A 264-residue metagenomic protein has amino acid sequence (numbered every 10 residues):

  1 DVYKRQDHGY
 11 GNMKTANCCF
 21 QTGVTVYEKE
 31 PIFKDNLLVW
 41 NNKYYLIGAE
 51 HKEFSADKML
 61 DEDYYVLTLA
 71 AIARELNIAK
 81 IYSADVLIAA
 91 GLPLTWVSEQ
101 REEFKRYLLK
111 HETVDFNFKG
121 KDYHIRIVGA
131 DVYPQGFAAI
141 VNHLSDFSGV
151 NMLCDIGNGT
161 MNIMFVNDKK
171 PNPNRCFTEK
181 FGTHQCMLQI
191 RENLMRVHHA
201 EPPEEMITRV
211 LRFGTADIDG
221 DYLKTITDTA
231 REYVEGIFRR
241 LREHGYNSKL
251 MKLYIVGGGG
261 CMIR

Functional and structural regions predicted by a protein language model:
D1-L153, K170-Q185, V197, E205-R264: Nucleotide/phosphate-binding catalytic cleft detector across ATP-hydrolyzing and phosphate-transferring enzymes
I156-N162: Ser/Thr-glycine-rich phosphate-binding loops at phosphate-binding pockets of nucleotides, nucleotide cofactors
I163-D168: PRPP/pyrophosphate-binding module of the type I phosphoribosyltransferase fold
